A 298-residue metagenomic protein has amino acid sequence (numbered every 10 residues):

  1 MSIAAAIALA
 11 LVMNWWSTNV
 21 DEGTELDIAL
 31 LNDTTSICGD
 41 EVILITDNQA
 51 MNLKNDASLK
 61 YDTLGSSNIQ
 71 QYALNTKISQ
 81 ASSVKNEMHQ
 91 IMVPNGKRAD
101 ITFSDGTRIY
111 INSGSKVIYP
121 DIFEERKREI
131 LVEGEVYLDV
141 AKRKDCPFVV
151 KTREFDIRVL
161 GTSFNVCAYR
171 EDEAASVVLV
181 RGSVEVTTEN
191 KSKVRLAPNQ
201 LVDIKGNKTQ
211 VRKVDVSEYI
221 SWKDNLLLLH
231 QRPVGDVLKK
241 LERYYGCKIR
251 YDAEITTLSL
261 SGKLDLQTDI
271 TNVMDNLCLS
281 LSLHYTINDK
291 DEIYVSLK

Functional and structural regions predicted by a protein language model:
I3, V12-K298: A residue-level detector for the "anchor" residue at the start of short, highly conserved motifs
A8: Active-site-proximal cofactor/substrate-binding loop regions of enzyme domains
